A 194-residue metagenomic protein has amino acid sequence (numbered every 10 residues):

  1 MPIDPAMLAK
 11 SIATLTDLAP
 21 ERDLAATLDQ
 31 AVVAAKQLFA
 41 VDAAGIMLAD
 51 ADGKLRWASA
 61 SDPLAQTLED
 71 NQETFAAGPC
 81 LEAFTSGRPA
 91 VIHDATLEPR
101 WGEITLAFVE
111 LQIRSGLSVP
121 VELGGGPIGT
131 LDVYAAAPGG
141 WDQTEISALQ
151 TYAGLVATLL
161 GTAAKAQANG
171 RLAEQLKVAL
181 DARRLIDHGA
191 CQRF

Functional and structural regions predicted by a protein language model:
M1-A13, D17-W57, L68-E69, A77: Helix-loop-beta substructure at the N-terminus of cytosolic sensory domains that couple signal/ligand detection
A43, T105, S118, T130: Short hydrophobic/aromatic beta-strand element in the GNAT-like acyltransferase core that lines or flanks the acyl-donor
A49, A65-G102, L106-R114: Regulatory sensory and allosteric helical modules in signal-transduction proteins and certain transcription factors
S115-E122: Short hydrophobic beta-strand micro-motif common in sensory/regulatory domains
T130-G140: Short beta-strand-to-loop transition segments that serve as allosteric relay/switch motifs in sensory/regulatory domains
Q150-A157: Allosteric cytosolic regulatory segments
K165-F194: Signal-transducing coiled-coil/dimerization helices and immediately adjacent hinge/linker segments that couple sensory
